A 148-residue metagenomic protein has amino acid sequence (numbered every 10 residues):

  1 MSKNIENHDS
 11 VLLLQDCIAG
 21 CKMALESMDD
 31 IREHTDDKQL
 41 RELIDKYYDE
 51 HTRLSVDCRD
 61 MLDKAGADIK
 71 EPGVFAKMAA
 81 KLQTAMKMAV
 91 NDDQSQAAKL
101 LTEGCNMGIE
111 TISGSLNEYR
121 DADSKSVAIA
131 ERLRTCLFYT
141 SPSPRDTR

Functional and structural regions predicted by a protein language model:
K3-T35, Q96-R120: Alpha-helical bundle segments that constitute or directly flank the non-heme di-iron/ferroxidase center
D37-K38, D123: Short loop-to-helix capping motifs
Q39-F75: Conserved alpha-helical segments that form or flank metal/cofactor-binding pockets of metalloenzymes
R41-D49, A76, K99-T102, V127-R132: Short, charged, amphipathic alpha-helical segments
D60-I109: Carboxylate-rich helix-loop segments that flank metal/cofactor sites and access channels in metalloenzymes
G114-R132: Acidic interhelical loop/turn segments
Y139-R148: Single conserved hydrophobic/aromatic residue that forms the stacking wall/gate of nucleotide- or nucleobase-binding
